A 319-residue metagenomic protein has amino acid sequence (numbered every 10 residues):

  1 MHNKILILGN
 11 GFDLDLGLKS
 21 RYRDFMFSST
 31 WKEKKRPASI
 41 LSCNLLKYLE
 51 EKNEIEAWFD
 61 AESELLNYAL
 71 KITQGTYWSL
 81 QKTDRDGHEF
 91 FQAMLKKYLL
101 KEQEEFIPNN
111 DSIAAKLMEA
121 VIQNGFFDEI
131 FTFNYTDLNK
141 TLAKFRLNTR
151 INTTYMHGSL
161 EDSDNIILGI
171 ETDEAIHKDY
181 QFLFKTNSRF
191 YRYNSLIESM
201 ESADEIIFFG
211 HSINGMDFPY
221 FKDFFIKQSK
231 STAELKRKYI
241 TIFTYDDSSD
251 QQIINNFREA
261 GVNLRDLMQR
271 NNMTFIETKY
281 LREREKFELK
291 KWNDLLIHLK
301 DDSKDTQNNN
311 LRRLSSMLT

Functional and structural regions predicted by a protein language model:
M1-I5, N10-E205, H211-T319: Conserved catalytic-core helix/loop/strand module for nucleotide-ribose chemistry
